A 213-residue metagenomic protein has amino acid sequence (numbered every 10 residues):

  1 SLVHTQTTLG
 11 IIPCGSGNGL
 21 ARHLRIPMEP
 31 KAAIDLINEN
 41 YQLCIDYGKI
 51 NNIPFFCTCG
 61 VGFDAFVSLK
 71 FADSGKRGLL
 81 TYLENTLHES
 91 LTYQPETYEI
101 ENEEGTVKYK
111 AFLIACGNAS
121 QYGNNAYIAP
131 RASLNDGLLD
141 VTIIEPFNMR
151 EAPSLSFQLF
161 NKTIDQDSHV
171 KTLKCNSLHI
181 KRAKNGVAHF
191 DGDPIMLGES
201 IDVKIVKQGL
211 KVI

Functional and structural regions predicted by a protein language model:
V3-L113: Catalytic core of DAGKc-family lipid kinases
G60, D64, A115-A129, P194: Glycine-rich phosphate/pyrophosphate-binding beta-alpha loops
D64-V67, K108-K110, Y122-N125, M149-A152: Short acidic/glycine-rich loop or secondary-structure boundary segments that cap or lie
G75-T81, P130-R150: Gly/Ser/Thr-rich active-site loops/lids in small-molecule metabolic enzymes that frequently grip phosphoryl groups
Q94-E96, K110-F112, N135-D140, K174-N176: A generic structural signal for short beta-strands and their flanking turns/coil linkers
N102-E103, K108, S133, I143-I213: ATP/nucleoside-binding phosphotransfer catalytic cores, i.e., glycine-rich phosphate-binding loops
